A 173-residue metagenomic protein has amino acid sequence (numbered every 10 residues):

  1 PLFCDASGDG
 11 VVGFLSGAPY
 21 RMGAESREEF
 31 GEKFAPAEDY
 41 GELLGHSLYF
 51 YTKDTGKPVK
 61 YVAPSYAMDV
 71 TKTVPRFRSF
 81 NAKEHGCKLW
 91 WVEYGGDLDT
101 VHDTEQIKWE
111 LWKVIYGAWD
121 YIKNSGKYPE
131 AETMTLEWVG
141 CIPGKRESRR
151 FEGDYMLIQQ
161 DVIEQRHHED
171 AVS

Functional and structural regions predicted by a protein language model:
P1-L2, A6-S173: Flavin (FAD/FMN)-binding glycine-rich loop and adjacent Rossmann-like elements that form
